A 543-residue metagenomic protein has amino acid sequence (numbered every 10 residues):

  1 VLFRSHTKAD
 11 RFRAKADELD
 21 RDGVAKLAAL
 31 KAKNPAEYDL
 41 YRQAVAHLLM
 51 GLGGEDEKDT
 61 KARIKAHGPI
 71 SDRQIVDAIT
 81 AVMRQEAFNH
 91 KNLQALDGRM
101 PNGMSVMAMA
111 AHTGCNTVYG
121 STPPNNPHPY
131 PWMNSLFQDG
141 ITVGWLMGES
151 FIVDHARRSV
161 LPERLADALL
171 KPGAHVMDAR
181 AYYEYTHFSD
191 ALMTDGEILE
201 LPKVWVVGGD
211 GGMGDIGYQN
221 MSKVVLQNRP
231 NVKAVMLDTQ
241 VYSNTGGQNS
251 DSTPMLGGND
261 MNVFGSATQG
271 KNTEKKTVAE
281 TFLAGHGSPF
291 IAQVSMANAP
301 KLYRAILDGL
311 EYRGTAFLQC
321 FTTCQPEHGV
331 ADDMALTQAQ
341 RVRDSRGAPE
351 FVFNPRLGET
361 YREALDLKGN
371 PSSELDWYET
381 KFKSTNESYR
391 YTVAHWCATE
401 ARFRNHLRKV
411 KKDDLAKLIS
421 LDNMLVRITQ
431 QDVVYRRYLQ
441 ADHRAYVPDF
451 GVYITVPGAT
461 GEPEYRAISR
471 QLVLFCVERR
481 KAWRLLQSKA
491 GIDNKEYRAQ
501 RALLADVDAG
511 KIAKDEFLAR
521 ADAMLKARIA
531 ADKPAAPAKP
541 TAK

Functional and structural regions predicted by a protein language model:
V1-N259, G265-K275, G285: Cofactor-binding active-site loop characterized by glycine-rich and histidine/acidic residues
V1-R4, P101-M107, Y130-L170, T322-K543: Flexible, low-complexity linker and terminal segments
Y185-M193, E197-V206, D215-S384, Y389-R390 (+1 more regions): Glycine-rich ThDP/TPP pyrophosphate-binding loop and its adjacent helix/strand module within ThDP-dependent enzymes
